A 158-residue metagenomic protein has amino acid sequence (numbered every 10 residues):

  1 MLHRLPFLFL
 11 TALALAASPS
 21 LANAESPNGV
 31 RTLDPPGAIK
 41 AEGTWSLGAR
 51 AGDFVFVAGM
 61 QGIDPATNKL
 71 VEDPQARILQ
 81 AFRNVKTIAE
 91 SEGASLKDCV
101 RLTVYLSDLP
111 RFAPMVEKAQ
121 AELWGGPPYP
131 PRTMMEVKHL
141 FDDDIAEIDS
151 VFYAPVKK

Functional and structural regions predicted by a protein language model:
M1-H3: N-terminal secretory signal peptides that target proteins for export/translocation
L5-V100, L106-K158: N-terminal presequence-like segments and the immediate start of the first folded domain
